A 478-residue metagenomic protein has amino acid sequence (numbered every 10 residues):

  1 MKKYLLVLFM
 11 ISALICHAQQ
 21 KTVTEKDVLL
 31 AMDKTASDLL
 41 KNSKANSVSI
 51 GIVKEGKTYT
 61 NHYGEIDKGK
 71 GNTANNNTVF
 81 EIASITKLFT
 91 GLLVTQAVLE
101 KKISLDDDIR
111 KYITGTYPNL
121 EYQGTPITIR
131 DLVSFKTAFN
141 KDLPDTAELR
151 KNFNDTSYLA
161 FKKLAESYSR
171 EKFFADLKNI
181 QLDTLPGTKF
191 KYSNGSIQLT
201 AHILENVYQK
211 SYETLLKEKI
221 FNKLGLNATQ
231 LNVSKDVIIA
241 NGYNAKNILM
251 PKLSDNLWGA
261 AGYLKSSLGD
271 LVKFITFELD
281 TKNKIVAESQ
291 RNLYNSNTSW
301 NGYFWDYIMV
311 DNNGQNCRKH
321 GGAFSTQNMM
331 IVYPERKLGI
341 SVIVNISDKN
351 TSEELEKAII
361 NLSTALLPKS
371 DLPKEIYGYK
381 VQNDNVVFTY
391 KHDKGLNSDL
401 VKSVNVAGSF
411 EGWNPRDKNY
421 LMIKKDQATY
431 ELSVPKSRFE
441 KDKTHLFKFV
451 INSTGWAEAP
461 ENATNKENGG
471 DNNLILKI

Functional and structural regions predicted by a protein language model:
Y4-S12: Sec-dependent N-terminal signal peptides
L14-N77, Q96-I103, V133-N140, A175 (+4 more regions): N-terminal leader/targeting segments and the immediately adjacent pre-domain N-terminus
Q20-G64, K111, K217-E218, N222 (+1 more regions): Catalytic loop of the DD-peptidase/beta-lactamase superfamily, centered on the K-T-G motif and neighboring
A31, D38-S49, G69-D131, T184-G195 (+2 more regions): Short active-site loop at a secondary-structure junction that contains or immediately precedes the catalytic residue(s)
I85, D442-T444: Extracellular Ig-like/FN3 beta-sandwich strand-entry sites
E121-F324, M329: Short, surface-exposed loop or secondary-structure junction motifs that flank catalytic or metal-binding residues
N385-K441, N452-K477: Aromatic-rich carbohydrate-binding modules that target alpha-glucans
